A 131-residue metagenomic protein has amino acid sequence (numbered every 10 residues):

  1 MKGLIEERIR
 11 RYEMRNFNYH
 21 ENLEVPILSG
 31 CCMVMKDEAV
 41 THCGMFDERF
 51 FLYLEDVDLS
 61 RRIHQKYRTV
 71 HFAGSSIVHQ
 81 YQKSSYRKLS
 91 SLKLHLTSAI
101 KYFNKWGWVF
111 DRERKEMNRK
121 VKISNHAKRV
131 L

Functional and structural regions predicted by a protein language model:
M1-V25: Short, flexible, basic/aromatic active-site loop/helix in glycosyltransferases
R10, G30-M33, Q82-K83: Short capping/connector residues at structural and topological boundaries
Y12, F50-F51, Y102: Aromatic-residue hotspot detector
N18, P26-M45, R49-S76: A short, conserved alpha-helix in the catalytic core of glycosyltransferases
E24, L28, L52, S85-L92: Alpha-helix initiation/capping motif
D58-R61, Q65-L131: Active-site-adjacent helix/loop segment of glycosyltransferases that harbors family-specific signature motifs
